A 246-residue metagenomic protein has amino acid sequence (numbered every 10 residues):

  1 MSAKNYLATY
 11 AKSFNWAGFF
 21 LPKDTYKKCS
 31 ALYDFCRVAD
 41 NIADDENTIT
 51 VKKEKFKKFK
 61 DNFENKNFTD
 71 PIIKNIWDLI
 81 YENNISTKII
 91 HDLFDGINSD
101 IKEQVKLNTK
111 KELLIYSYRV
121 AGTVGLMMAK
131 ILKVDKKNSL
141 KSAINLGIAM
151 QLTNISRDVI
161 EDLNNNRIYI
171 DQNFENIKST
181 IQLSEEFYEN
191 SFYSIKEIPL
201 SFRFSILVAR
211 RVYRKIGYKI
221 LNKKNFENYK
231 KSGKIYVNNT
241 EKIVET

Functional and structural regions predicted by a protein language model:
M1-L152, S156-T246: Catalytic cores of Mg2+-dependent Asp-rich isoprenoid enzymes
